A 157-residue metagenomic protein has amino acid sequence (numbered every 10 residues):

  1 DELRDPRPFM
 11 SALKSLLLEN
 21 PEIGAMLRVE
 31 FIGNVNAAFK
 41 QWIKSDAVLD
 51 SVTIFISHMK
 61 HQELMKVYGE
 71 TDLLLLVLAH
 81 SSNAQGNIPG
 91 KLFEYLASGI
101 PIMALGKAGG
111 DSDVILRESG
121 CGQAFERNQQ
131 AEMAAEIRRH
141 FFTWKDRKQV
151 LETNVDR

Functional and structural regions predicted by a protein language model:
D1-S15: A conserved mid-protein helix/loop that constitutes part of the nucleotide-sugar donor-binding site
N20-M65: Nucleotide-activated donor-binding/catalytic signature segment of Leloir-type glycosyltransferases, i.e., the conserved
E22, D113, R138-R157: Conserved donor-nucleotide binding/catalytic region of nucleotide-linked donor-dependent transferases
G33-N34, Y68, L76, K107: Membrane-embedded alpha-helical bundles of multi-pass transporters/translocases, especially carrier/permease families
I54, Y68-Q85, I100: Acidic donor-binding loop of glycosyltransferase active sites
Q62-M65, P89-I100, D113-V114: Short alpha-helical segment that forms part of, or immediately flanks, the ligand-binding pocket in carbohydrate-active
K107-R139: Change "using UDP/GDP/dTDP sugars" to "using nucleotide sugars
